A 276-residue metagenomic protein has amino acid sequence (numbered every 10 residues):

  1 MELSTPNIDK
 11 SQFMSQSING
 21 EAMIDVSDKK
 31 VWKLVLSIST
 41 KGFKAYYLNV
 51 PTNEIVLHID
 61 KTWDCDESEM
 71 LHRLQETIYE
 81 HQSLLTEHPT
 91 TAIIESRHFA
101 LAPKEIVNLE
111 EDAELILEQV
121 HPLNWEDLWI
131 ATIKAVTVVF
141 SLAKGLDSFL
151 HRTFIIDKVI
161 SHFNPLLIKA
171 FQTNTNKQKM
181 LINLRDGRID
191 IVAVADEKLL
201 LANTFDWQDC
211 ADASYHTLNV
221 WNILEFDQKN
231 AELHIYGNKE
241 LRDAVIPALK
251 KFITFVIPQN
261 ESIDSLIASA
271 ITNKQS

Functional and structural regions predicted by a protein language model:
M1-S276: Hydrophobic/aromatic-enriched cytosolic interaction surfaces used to assemble or bind macromolecules
